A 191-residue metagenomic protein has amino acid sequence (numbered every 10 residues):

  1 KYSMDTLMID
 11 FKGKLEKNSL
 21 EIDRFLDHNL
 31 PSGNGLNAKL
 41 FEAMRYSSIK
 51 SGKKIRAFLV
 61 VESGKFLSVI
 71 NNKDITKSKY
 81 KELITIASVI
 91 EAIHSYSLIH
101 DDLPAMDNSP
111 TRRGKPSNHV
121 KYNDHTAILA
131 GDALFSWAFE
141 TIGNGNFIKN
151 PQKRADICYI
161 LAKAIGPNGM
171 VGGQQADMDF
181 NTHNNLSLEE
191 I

Functional and structural regions predicted by a protein language model:
K1-Y2, D74: Intrinsic disorder/low-complexity segments enriched in polar/small residues
Y2-L30: N-terminal amphipathic/basic leader segments beginning at the initiator methionine
L30-I191: Mg2+-dependent prenyl diphosphate-binding active-site environment of isoprenoid biosynthetic enzymes
